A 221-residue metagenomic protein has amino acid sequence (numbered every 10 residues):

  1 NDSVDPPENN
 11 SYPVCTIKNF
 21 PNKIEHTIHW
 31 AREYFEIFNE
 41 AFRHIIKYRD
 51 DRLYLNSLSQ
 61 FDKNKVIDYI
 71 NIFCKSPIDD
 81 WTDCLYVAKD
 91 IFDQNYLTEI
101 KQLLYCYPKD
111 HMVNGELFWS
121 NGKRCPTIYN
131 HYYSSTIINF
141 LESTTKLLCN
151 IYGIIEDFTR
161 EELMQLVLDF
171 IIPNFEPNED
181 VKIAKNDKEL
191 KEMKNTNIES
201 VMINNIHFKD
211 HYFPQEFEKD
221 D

Functional and structural regions predicted by a protein language model:
N1-D221: E1/E1-like adenylate-forming module used to activate ubiquitin-like modifiers and sulfur-carrier proteins
